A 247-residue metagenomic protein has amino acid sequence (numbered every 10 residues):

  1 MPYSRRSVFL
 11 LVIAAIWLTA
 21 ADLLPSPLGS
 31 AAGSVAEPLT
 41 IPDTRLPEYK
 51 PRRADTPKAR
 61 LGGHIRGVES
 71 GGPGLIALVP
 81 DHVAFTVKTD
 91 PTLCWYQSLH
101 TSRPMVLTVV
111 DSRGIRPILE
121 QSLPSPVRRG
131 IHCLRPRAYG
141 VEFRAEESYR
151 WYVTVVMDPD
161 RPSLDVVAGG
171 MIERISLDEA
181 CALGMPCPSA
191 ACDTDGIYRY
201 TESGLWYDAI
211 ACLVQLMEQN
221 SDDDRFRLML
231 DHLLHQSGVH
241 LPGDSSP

Functional and structural regions predicted by a protein language model:
L10-D22: Bacterial N-terminal signal peptides
S34-A59, G67, S125, A145 (+2 more regions): Extended, polar beta-sheet/loop recognition surfaces of beta-rich domains that mediate binding to diverse ligands
P80-L99: Contiguous beta-strand segments within globular domains
W95, R144-V156: Short beta-strand segments enriched for Tyr within beta-sheet-rich domains, predominantly fibronectin type III
S98-R113: Solvent-exposed loop/turn segments flanking beta-strands in beta-repeat/beta-sandwich domains
R116-R128: Solvent-exposed serine/threonine-rich low-complexity stretches and specific carbohydrate-binding patches
I131-A145: Signal that preferentially marks extracellular ectodomain short beta-strand elements of beta-sandwich modules
I210-D244: Short, charge-rich amphipathic alpha-helical segments embedded in non-transmembrane helical bundles/solenoids
